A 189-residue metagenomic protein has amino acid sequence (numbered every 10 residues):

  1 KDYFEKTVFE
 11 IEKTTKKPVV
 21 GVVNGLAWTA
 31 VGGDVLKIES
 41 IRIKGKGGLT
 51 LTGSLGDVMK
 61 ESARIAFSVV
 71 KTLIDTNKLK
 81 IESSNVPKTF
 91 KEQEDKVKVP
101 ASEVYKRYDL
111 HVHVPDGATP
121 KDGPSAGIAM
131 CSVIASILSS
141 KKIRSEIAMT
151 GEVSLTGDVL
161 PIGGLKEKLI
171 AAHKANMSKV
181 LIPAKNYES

Functional and structural regions predicted by a protein language model:
K1-D2: Conserved glycine-bearing catalytic or ligand-binding loops at nucleotide- and phosphate-handling centers of large
K6-N24, A30-S189: Peripheral, non-AAA+ core regions of ATP-driven protein-machinery
